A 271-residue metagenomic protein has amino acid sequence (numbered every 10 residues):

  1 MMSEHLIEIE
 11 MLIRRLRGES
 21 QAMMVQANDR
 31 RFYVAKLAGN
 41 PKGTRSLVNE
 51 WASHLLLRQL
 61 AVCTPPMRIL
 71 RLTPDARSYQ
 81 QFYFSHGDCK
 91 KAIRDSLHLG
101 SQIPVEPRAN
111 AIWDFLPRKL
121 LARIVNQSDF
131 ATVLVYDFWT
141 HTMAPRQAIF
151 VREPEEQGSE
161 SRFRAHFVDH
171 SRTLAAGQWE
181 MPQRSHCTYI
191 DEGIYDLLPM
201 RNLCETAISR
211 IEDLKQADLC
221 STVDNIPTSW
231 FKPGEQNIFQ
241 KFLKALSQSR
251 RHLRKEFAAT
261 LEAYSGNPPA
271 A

Functional and structural regions predicted by a protein language model:
M2-D114, W139-M143, F163, H170-L174 (+1 more regions): Conserved ATP-binding subdomain of kinase catalytic cores across diverse folds
E19, A76-C89, A148-S159, D218-D224: A broadly tuned preference for mixed-charge, low-complexity surface segments
A38, E155-A271: C-terminal catalytic region of ATP-dependent kinase domains
S46, V125-D129, K232: Aromatic-acidic/polar surface patches that form glycan- and anion
L55-L56, T64-R68, D129-V135, Y195-C204 (+1 more regions): Short C-terminal domain-edge/linker segments immediately following a structured domain
P66-L72, R146-P154, F257-A263: Short alpha-helical "patches" and their helix-cap loops
R71, M143-I149, I211-D218: A general structural signal for short secondary-structure boundary/capping elements
I112-W179: Conserved kinase catalytic-core segment
